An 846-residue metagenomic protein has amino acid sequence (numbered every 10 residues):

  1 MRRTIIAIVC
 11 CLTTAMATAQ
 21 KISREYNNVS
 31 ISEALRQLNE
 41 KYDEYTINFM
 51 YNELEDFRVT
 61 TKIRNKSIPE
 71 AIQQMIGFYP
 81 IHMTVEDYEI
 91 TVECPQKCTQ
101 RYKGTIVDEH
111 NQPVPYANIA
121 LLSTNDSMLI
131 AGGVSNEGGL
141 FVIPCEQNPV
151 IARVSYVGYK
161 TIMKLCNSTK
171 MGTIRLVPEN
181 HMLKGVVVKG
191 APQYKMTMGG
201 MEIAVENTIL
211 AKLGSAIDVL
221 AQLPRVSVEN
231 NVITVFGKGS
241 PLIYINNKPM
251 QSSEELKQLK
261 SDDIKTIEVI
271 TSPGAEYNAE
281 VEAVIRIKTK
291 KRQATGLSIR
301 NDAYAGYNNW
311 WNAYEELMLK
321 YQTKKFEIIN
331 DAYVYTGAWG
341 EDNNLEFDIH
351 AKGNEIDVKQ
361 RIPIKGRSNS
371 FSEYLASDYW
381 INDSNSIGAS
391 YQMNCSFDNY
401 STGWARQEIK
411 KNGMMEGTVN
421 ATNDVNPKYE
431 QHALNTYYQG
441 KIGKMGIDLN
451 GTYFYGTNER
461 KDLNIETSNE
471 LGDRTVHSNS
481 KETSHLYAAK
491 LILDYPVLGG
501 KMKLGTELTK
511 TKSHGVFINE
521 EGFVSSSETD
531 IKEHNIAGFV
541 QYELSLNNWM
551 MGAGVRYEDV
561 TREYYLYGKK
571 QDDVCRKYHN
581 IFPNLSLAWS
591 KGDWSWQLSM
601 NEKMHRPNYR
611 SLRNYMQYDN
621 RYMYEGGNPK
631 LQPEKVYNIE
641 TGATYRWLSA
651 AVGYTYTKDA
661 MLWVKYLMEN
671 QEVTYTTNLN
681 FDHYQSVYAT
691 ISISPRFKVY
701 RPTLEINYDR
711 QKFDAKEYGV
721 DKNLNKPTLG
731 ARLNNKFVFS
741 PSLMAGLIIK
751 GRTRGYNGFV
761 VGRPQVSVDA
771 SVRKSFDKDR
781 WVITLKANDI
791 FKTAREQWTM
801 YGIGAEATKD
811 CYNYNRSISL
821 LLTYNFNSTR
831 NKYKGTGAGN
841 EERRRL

Functional and structural regions predicted by a protein language model:
A17-C98, S127-A131, A191-T197, N230-L242: N-terminal export/assembly leaders
L35-Y42, N52, Y79, V85 (+8 more regions): Short, acidic, small-residue-rich periplasmic hinge/interaction motif at the N-terminus of Gram-negative outer-membrane
I90-P95, T169-V177, G185, A216-V219 (+4 more regions): N-terminal periplasmic accessory domains that precede and gate Gram-negative outer-membrane beta-barrel machines
N125-L140: Short, acidic Ser/Thr/Gly-rich low-complexity loop/linker segments typical of extracellular and cell-surface proteins
V142-P144, A216, Q222-P224, K248-G274 (+1 more regions): Short acidic/polar hinge/loop motifs at secondary-structure boundaries that mediate gating or recognition
S370-F397, T422-Y567, W589-S590, W594-S595 (+2 more regions): Face-selective signature of the C-terminal outer-membrane beta-barrel domain
L486-K490, N535-A537, G626, Q632 (+3 more regions): Outer membrane beta-barrel strand-and-loop segments of large Gram-negative receptors, especially TonB-dependent
D530-E533, D573-R576, M604-K658, T674-V687 (+1 more regions): Outer-membrane beta-barrel signature, preferentially recognizing the C-terminal barrel domain of Gram-negative
